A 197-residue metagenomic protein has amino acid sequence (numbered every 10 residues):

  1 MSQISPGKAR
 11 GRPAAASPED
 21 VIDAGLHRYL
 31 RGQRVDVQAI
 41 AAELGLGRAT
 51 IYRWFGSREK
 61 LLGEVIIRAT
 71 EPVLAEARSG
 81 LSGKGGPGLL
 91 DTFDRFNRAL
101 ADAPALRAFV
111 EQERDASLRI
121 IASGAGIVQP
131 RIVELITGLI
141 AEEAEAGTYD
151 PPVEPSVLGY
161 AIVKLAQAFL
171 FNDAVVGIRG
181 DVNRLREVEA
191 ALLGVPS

Functional and structural regions predicted by a protein language model:
M1-E43, E59-G63, R68: Basic, helix-initiating cap at the start of DNA-binding domains
M1-K8, R95-R98, E134, G138-A146 (+2 more regions): C-terminal peripheral helix-coil segments that are non-catalytic and often amphipathic
V37-Q38, R107-Q112, L118-I120, T148-P152 (+1 more regions): Short, hydrophobic secondary-structure boundary micro-motifs
G45-F55: Short hydrophobic/aromatic patch on the recognition helix
E64, A77-L106, L158-G159: Hydrophobic alpha-helical connector segments
I67-A75: Short, basic, alpha-helical segments at the C-terminal edge of helix-turn-helix-like DNA-binding modules
L90-Q112, G126-I127, T137, V176: Helical hydrophobic small-molecule/effector-binding pocket
R119-T148, S156-V163: Amphipathic alpha-helical packing segments from all-alpha helical-bundle domains
